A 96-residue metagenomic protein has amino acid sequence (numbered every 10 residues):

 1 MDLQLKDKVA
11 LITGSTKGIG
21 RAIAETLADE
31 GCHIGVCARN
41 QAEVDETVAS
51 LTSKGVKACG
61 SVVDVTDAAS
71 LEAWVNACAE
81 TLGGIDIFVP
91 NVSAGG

Functional and structural regions predicted by a protein language model:
M1-L11: Flexible N-terminal pre-Rossmann segment of NAD(P)-dependent oxidoreductases
V9, T16-G18: Conserved glycine-rich cofactor-binding loop
G14, V92: Glycine-rich, N-terminal phosphate-binding loop of Rossmann-like dinucleotide-binding domains
G18, A22, G95: NAD(P)H-binding Rossmann-fold N-terminus in SDR/SDR-like oxidoreductases, specifically the glycine-rich beta1-alpha1
L27: Aromatic pocket-lining residues of Rossmann-like dinucleotide-binding sites
E30-T47: Conserved glycine-rich Rossmann-like NAD(P)H-binding loop of the short-chain dehydrogenase/reductase
Q41-A42, V62-W74: The beta1-alpha1 cofactor-binding region of Rossmann-like NAD(H)/NADP(H)-dependent oxidoreductases
K54-K57, A77-P90, G96: A glycine-rich helix->loop->beta "capping" turn within Rossmann-like NAD(P)(H)-dependent oxidoreductase domains
